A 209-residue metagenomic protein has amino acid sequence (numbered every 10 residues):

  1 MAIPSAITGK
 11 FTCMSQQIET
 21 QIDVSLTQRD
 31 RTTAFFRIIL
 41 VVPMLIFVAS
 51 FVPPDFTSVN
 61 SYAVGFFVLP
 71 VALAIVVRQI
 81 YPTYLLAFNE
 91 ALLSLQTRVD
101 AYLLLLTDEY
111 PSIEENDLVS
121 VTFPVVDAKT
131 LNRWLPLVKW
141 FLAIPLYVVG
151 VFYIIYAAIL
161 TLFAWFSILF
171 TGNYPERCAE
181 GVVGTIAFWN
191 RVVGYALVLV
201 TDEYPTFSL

Functional and structural regions predicted by a protein language model:
I7-L209: Membrane-proximal intrinsically disordered regions of secretory-pathway and membrane-system proteins
